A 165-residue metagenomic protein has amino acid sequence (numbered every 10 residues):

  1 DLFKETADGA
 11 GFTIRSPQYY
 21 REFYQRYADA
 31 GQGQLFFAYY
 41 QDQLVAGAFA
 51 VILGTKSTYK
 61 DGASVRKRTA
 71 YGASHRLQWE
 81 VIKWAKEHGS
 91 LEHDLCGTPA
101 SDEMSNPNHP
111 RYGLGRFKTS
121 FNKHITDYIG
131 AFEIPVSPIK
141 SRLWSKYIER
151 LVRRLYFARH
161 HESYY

Functional and structural regions predicted by a protein language model:
D1-A70, K83-W84: A conserved beta-strand-loop-helix scaffold within acyl/acetyltransferase catalytic domains
F3, Y19-Y20, Y39, Y59 (+6 more regions): Aromatic side chains
E5, E22, Q34, E80-K83 (+6 more regions): Glutamate identity and glutamate-enriched acidic tracts
G11, Q32, G89, I125-T126: Secondary-structure boundary/capping signal
Q18-R26, W79-A85, P138-I148: Short alpha-helical interface patches
Q41-A50, R68-A73, E87-E92, L143-H160: A short, terminal or domain-edge coil/loop segment
V51-K123: Acyl-donor binding region in acyl/amide transferases
E92-Y165: Active-site/acyl-donor-binding loops of N-acyltransferases
